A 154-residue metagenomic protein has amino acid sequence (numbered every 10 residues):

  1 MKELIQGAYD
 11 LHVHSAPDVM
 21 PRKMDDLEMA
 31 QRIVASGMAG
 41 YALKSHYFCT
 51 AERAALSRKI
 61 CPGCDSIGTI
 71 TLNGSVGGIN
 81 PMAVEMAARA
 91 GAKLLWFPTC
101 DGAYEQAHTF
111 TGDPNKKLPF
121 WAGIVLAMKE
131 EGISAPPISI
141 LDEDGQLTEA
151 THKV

Functional and structural regions predicted by a protein language model:
M1-C64: An N-terminally biased module of ancient metal coordination in phosphate/nucleic-acid-related enzymes
E3-L4, D26-Q31, A51-A55, I79-G91 (+1 more regions): Histidine/acidic residue-rich metal-binding segments in metalloenzymes
D10-H14, G68-T69, W96-T99, E131-S139: Short beta-strands and strand-loop turn motifs
L11-M24, I67-G78, L141-E143: Active-site mouth loops of central-metabolism enzymes
P17-D18, E105-Q106, P137-I138: A short acidic, helix-capping loop that chelates divalent metal ions and anchors anionic groups
D65-H108, G112, K117: A generic, well-ordered mixed alpha/beta core segment in the N-terminal half of proteins
